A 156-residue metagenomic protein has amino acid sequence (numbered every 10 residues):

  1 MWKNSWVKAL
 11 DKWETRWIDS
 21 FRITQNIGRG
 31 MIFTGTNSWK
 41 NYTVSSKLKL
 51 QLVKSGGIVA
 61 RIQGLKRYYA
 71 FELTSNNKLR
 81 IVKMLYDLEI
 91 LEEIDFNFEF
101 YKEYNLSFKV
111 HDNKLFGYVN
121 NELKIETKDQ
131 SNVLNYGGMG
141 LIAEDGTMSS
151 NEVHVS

Functional and structural regions predicted by a protein language model:
M1-S156: Extracellular glycan-recognition regions
